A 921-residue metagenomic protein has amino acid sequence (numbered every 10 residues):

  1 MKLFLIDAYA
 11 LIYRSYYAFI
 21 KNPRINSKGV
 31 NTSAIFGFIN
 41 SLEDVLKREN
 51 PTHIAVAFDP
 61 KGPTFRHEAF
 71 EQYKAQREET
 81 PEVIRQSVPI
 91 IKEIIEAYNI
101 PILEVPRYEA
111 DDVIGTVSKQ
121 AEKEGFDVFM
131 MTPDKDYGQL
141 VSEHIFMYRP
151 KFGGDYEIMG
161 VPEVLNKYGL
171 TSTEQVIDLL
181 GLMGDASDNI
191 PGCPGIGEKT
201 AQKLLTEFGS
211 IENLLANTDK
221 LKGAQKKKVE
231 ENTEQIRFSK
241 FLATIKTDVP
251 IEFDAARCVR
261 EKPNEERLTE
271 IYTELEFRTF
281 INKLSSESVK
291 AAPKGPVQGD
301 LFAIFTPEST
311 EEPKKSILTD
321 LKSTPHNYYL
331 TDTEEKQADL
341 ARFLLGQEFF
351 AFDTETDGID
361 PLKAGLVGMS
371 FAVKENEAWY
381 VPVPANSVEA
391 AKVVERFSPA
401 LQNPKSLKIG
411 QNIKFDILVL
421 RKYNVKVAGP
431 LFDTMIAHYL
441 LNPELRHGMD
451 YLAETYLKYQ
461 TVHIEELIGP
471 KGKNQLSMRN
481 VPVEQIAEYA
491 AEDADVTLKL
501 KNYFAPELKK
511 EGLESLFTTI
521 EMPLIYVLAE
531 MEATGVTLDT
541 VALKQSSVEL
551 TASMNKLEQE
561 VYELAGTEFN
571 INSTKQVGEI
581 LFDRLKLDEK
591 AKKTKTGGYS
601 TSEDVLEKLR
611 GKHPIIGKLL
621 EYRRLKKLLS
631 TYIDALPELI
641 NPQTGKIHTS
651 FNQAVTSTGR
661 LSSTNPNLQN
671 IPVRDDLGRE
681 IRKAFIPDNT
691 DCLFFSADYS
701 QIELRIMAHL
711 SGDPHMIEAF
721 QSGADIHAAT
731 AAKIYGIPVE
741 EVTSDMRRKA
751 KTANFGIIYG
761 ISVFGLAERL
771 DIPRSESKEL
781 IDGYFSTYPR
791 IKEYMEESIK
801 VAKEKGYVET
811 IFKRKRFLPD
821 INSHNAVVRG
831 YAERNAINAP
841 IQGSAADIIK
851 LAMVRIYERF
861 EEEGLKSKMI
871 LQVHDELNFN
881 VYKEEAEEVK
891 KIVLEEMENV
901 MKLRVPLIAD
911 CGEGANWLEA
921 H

Functional and structural regions predicted by a protein language model:
M1-M131, K135-P162, Q235-F238, T244-E252 (+1 more regions): Noncatalytic, basic helical substrate-engagement surface that gates or grips nucleic-acid strands
L3-F4, R14-A55, E71-Q72, Q76-V83 (+4 more regions): Conserved RNase H-like, two-metal-ion catalytic cores of nucleic-acid enzymes
Q72-Q86, S142-L170, K226-K228, W379-V394 (+3 more regions): Short alpha-helix plus adjacent loop in nuclease-associated cores
G184-E207, Y272-E276, D539: Helix-hairpin-helix
N232-P384, E444, L452, I464 (+8 more regions): Conserved "right-hand" nucleotidyltransferase catalytic core of DNA-directed polymerases
L476-R479, A533, N641-T644, H648-T649 (+5 more regions): Conserved catalytic core of nucleic-acid polymerases
L508-I520, L524, I848, A852-V873 (+1 more regions): Active-site palm subdomain of RNA-directed nucleic acid polymerases
A552, K556-Q559, E563-G617, S786-N838 (+1 more regions): C-terminal polymerase-core module
